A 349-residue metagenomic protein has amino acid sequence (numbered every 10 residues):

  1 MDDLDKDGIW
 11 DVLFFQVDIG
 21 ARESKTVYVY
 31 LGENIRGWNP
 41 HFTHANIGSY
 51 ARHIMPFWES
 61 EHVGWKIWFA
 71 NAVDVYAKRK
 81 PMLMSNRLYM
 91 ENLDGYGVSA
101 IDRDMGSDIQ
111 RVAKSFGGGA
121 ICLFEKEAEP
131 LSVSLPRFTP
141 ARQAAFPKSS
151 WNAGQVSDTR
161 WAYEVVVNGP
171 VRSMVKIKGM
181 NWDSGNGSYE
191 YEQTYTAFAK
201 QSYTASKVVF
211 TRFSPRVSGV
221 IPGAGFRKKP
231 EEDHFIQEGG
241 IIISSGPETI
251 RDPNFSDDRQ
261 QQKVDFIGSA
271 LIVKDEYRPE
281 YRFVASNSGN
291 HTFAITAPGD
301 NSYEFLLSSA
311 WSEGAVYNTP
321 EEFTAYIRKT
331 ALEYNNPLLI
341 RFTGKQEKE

Functional and structural regions predicted by a protein language model:
M1-N46: Alpha-mannosidase-like glycoside hydrolase catalytic domains involved in N-glycan trimming, generalizing to other
F14-I19, Q193-T196, T292-T296: Beta-strand-rich interaction surfaces with strong enrichment in secreted/lumenal proteins
I19-L31, A297-T319: Short Pro-Gly-centered flexible turn/kink motifs
T26-Y30, K176, A205-V209, G223 (+1 more regions): Residues within well-ordered beta-strands of beta-sheet-rich folds
Y28-F116, A310-G314, E321-T324, R328 (+2 more regions): Beta-strand-rich N-terminal accessory domains
D104-A199: Extended, loop-rich substrate-binding clefts of extracytoplasmic carbohydrate-active enzymes
Y191-A197, S202-I241: Acidic (Asp/Glu-rich), glycine- and aromatic
V220-S288: Polysaccharide-binding surfaces and accessory modules of carbohydrate-active proteins
